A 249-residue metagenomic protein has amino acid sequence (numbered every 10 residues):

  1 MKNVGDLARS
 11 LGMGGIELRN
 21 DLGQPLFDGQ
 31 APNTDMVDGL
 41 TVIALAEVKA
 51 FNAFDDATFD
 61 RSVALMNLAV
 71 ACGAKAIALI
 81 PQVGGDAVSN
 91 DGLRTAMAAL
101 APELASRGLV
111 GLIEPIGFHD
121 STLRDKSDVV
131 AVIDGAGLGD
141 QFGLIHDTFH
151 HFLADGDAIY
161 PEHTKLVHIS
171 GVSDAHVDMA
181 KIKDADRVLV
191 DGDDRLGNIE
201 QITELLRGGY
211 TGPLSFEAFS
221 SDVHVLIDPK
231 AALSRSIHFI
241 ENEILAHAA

Functional and structural regions predicted by a protein language model:
M1, L18-P32, A50-F59, V83-D91 (+5 more regions): Acidic-and-aromatic substrate-binding clefts and catalytic sites of carbohydrate-active enzymes
M1-A71, A105, L138-D140, V172-D174 (+1 more regions): N-terminal pre-domain/capping segments
K2, D6-R9, N52-G143, D228 (+1 more regions): Active-site acidic/histidine proton-transfer and metal-coordination neighborhood in alpha/beta enzyme cores
G5-D6, F27-D38, V63-V70, A98-A101 (+2 more regions): Short amphipathic alpha-helices and their capping/turn segments at secondary-structure boundaries
D6-R9, G15-I16, A101-R195: Acidic/histidine-rich catalytic cores of soluble enzymes
M13, A71-A74, T164, Y210-T211: A structural motif
L18-L22, A44-K49, A76-V83, I113-G117 (+3 more regions): A cross-domain feature marking catalytic cores of carbohydrate-active enzymes and several ubiquitous metabolic/repair
L40, A74-K75, L109, G208-G212: A short helix->loop->beta-strand "cap" motif at the edges of active sites that frequently abuts
